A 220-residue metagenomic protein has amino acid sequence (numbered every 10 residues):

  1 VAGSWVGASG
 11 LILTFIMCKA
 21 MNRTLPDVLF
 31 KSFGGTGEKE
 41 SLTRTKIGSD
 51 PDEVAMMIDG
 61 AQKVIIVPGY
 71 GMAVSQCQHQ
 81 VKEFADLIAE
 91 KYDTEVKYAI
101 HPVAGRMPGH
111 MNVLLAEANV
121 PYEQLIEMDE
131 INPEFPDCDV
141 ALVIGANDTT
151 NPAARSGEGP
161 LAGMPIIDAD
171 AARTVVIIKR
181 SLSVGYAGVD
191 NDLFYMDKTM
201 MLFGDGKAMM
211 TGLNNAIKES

Functional and structural regions predicted by a protein language model:
A2-A61: Membrane-interfacial segments at transmembrane helix termini in multi-pass membrane proteins
L42-S220: Structured cytosolic domains appended to multi-pass membrane proteins
